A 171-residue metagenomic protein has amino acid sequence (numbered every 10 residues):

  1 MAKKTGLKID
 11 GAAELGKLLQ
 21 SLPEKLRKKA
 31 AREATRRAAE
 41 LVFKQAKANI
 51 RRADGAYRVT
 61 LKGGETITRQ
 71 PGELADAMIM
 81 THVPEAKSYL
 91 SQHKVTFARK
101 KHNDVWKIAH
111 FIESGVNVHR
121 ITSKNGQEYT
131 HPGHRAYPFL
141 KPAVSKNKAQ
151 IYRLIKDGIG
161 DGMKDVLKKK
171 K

Functional and structural regions predicted by a protein language model:
A2-K8: Short, compositionally biased, intrinsically disordered N-terminal export/targeting signals, typified by the non-Sec
T5, K17-Q20, E24-H131, D161 (+1 more regions): Short, low-complexity, charged/polar segments at coil/turn and helix-coil boundaries
G11-A12: Small-xxx-small helix-packing motif
S21, L26, L140-P142, Y152: A general, composition-driven signal for non-globular sequence regions
E128-N147: Short helix/strand-capping connector loops at secondary-structure junctions
A143-K171: C-terminal or internal capping secondary-structure element at the end of a domain, subdomain, or sheet
